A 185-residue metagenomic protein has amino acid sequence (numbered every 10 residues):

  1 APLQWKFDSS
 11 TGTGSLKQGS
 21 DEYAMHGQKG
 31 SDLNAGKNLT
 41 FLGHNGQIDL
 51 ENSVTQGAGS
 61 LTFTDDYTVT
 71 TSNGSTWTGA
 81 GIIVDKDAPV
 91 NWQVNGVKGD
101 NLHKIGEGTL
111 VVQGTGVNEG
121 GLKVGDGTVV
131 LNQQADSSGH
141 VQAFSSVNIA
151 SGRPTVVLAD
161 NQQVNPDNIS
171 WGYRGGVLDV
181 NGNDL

Functional and structural regions predicted by a protein language model:
A1-N91, G96-V111, E119-L185: Beta-strand repeat architectures
G114: Short Cys/His-rich zinc-binding micro-motifs
